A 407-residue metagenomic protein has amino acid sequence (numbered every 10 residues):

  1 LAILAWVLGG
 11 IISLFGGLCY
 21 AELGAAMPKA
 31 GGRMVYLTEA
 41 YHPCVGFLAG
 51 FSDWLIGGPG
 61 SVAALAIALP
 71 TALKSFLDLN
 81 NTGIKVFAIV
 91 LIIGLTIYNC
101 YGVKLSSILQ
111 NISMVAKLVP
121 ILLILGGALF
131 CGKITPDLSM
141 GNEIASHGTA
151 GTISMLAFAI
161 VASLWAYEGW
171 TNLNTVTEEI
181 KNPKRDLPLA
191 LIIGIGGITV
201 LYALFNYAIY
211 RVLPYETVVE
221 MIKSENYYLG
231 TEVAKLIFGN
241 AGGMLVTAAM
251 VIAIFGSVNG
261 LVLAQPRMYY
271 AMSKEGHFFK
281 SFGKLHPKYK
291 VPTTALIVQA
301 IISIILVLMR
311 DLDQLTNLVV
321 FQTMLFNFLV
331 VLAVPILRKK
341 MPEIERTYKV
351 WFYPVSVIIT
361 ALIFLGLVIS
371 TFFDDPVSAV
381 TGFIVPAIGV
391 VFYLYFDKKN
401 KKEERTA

Functional and structural regions predicted by a protein language model:
A5, L91-G94, A145-A208, G242-V262: Hydrophobic, membrane-embedded alpha-helices of multi-pass small-molecule transporters
L14-I92, T96-C100, L105, V246 (+2 more regions): Hydrophobic transmembrane alpha-helices that form the core helical bundles of multi-pass secondary transporters
M34, T38, A66-F87, P120 (+4 more regions): Helix-loop-helix connectors at the membrane interface of multi-pass transporters/channels
V35-Y36, K74-L79, I144, A190-N259 (+1 more regions): TM-loop-TM module centered on a large, flexible mid-protein loop between adjacent transmembrane helices in multi-pass
P70, G83-L138, L191-I195, V319-L329 (+2 more regions): Membrane-interface loop-to-helix entry segments
V115-I144, L164, N206-Y215, N327-I344 (+1 more regions): Hydrophobic alpha-helical segments and their helix-loop junctions in multi-pass secondary transporters
I121-I124, Y269, V319-R346, I359 (+1 more regions): Hydrophobic alpha-helical segments of multi-pass membrane transport proteins
S281-K290, N327-S378, K402-A407: C-terminal membrane-solvent junction of multi-pass transporters and transport-like membrane proteins
